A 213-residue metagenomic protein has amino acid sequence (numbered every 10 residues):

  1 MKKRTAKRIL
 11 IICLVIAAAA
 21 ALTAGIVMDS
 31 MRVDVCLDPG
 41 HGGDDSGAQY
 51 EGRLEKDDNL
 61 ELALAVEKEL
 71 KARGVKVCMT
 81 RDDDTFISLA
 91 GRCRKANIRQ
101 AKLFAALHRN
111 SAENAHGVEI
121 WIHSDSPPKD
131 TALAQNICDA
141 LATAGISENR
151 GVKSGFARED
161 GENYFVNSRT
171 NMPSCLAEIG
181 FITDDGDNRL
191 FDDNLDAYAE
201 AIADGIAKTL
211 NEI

Functional and structural regions predicted by a protein language model:
M1-K3: N-terminal secretory signal peptides that target proteins for export/translocation
T5-L10, A20-D29, V33, D57-I213: Active-site-proximal helix/loop segments of hydrolytic enzymes
V15-A19: Bacterial N-terminal signal peptides
M31-E51, A105: Catalytic-core environment of secreted peptidases
G47-E61: Glycine- and acidic-residue-enriched helix-capping/strand-helix junction motifs
